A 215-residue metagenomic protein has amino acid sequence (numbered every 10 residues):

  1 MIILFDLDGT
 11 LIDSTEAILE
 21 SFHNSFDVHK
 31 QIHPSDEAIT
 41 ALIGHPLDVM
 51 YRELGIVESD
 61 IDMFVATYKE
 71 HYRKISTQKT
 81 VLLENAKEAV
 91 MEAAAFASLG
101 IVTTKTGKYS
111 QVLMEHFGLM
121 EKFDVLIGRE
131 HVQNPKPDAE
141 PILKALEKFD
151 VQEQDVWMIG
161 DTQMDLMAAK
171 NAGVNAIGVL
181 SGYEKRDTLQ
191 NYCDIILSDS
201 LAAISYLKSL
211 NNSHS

Functional and structural regions predicted by a protein language model:
M1, Q111-S215: Asp-based, Mg2+/Mn2+-dependent phosphohydrolase catalytic module
M1-K87: N-terminal helical cap/lid subdomain that shapes the substrate entry/recognition surface in HAD-like hydrolases
T10, A17, G107, M164 (+1 more regions): Conserved Rossmann-like nucleotide-cofactor binding loop
D27-I32, V57-D60, F96, G118-K122 (+1 more regions): Short helix-capping segments at alpha-helix termini
I32, S98-L99, N175, I195: Residue-level detector of anion-binding/catalytic polar loops
H45, Q78, A95-F96, R129 (+2 more regions): Structured helix-beta-strand junction loops
K74-I101, G107-Q111, A139: Short, acidic loop-to-helix structural element flanking the phosphoryl-transfer center in phosphate-processing enzymes
